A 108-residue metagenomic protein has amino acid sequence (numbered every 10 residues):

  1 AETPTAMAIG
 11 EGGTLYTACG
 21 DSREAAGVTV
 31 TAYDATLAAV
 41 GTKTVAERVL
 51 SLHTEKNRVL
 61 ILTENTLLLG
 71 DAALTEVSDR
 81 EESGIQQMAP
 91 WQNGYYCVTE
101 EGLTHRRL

Functional and structural regions predicted by a protein language model:
A1, L37-T44, L74-E81: A short beta-strand motif characteristic of beta-propeller blades
A1-G12, T44-N57, E82-G94: Repeated scaffold domains used in trafficking and secretory/extracellular systems, primarily beta-propellers
E11, A26, E55-K56, T63-N65 (+2 more regions): Short loop/turn segments that connect beta-strands within the blades of beta-propeller domains, predominantly WD40
G13-R48: C-terminal structural cap/anchor segments
Y16-A18, I61, C97: Residue position within the beta-strands of beta-propeller blades
E24-T31, T66-D71, G102-L108: Structural motif
V77, E81-L108: Blade-level signature of beta-propeller repeat domains, shared across WD40, Kelch, NHL, RCC1 and BNR/Asp-box propellers
